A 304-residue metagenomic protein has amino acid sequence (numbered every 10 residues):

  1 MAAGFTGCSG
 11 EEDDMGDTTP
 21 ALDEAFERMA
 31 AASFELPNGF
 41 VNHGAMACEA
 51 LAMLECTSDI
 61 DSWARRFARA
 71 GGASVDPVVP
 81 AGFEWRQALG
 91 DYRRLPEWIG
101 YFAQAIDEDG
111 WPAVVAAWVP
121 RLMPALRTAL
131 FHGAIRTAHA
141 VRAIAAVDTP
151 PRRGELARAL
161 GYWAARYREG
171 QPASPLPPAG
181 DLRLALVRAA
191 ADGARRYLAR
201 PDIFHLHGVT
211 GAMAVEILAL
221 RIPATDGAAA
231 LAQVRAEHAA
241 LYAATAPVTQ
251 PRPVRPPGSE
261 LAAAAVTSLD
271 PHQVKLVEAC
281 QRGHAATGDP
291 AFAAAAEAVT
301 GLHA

Functional and structural regions predicted by a protein language model:
M1-S9: N-terminal export signals
C8, D14-A304: Mature, well-folded catalytic/scaffold domains that follow N-terminal targeting or propeptide regions
